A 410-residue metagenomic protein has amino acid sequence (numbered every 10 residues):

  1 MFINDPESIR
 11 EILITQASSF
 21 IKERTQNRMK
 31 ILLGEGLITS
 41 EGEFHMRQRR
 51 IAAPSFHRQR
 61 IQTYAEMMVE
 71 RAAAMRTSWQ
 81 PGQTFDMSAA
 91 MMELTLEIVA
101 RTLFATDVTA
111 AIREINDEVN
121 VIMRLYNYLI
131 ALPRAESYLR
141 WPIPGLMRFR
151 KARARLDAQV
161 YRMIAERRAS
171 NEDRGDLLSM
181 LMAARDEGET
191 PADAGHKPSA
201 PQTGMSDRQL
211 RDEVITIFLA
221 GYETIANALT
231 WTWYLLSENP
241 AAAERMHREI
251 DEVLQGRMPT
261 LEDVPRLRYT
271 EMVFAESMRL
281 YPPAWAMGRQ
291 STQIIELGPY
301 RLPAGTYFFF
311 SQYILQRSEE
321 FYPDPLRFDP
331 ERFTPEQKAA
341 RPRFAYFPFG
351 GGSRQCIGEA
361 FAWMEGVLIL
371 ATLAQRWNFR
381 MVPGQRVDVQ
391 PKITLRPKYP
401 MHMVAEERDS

Functional and structural regions predicted by a protein language model:
I9-M29, Y322-P323: Cytochrome P450 catalytic domain signature, combining two hallmark sequence patches
I21-L32, S40-F44, R60-N227, R245 (+1 more regions): Cytochrome P450 heme-thiolate monooxygenase catalytic core
A72, N120-I122, D251-P259, P265 (+3 more regions): Cytochrome P450 proximal C-terminal region
T95, T224-E249, A360-W377: Cytochrome P450 catalytic-core helices
R162, R257-G298, E319: Conserved cytochrome P450 K-helix E-x-x-R motif and the immediately C-terminal K′/meander segment
F310-K338: Conserved cytochrome P450 K-helix/beta-meander segment immediately N-terminal to the heme-binding cysteine loop
